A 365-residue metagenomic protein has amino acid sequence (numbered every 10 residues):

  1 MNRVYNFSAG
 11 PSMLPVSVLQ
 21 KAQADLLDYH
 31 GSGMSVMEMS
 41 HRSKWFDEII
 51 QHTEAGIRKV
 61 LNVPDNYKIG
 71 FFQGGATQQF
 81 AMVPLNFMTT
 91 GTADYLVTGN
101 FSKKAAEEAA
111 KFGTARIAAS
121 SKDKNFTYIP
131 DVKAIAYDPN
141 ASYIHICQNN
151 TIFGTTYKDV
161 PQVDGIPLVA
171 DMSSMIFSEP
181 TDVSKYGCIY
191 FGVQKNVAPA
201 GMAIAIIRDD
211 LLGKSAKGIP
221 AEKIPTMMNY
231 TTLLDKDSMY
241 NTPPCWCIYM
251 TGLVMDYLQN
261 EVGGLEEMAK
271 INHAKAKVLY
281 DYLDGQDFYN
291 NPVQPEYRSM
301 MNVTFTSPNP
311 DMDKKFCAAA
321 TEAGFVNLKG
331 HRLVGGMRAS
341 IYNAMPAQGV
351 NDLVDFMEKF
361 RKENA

Functional and structural regions predicted by a protein language model:
R3-E54: A glycine-/small-polar-enriched, mobile loop at the entrance of the PLP active site in fold-type I
R3-V4, E322, H331-A365: PLP-dependent enzyme catalytic core of the Aspartate aminotransferase-like
G10, A109, S121-I176: Active-site phosphate-binding strand-loop segment of PLP-dependent enzymes
P15, V193-Y280, Q294, E363-A365: Active-site C-terminal subdomain of aminotransferase-like
S32-Q79, N86, N100, E108: Conserved N-terminal alpha-helix of the aminotransferase class I/II PLP-enzyme fold
T77-I144: PLP-dependent aminotransferase-like
V169, V183-Q194, A203: Conserved active-site segment immediately N-terminal to the catalytic lysine that forms the internal aldimine
Y289-A319: Conserved PLP-binding catalytic core of the aspartate aminotransferase-like
